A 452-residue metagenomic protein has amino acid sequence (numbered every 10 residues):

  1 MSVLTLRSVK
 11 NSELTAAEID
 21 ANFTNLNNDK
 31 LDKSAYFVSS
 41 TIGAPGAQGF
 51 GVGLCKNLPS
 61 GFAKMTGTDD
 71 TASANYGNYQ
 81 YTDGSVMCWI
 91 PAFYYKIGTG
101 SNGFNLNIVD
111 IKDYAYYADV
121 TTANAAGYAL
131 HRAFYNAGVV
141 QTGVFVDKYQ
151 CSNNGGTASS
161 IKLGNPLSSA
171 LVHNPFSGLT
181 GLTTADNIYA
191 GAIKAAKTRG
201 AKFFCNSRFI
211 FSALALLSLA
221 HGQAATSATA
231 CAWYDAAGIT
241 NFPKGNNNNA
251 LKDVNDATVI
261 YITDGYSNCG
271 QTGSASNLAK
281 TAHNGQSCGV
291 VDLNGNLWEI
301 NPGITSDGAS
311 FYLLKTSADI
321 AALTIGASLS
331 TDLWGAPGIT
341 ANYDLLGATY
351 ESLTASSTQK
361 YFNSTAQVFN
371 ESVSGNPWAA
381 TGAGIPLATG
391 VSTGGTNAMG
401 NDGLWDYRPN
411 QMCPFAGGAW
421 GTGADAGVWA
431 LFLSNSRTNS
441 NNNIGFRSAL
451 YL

Functional and structural regions predicted by a protein language model:
M1-K33: Extracellular "spike/adhesin" assembly and maturation modules and analogous cytosolic coiled-coil scaffolds
N11, F93-K96, Q150-G156, G303-T305 (+1 more regions): Acidic glycine-/aspartate-rich tracts in secreted/extracellular proteins
D32-G100: GGW-centered surface loops in extracellular recognition modules
F62-T68, Y79, V86-G138, K202 (+2 more regions): Carbohydrate-recognition beta-sandwich/jelly-roll modules in extracellular/periplasmic carbohydrate-active proteins
D83-G84, I111-D292: Short aromatic-cysteine micro-motif
F209-S212, A230, Y234, I239-V259 (+6 more regions): C-terminal, surface-exposed recognition/capping segments
D307-A318: A short, polar/charged loop-to-alpha-helix boundary motif
